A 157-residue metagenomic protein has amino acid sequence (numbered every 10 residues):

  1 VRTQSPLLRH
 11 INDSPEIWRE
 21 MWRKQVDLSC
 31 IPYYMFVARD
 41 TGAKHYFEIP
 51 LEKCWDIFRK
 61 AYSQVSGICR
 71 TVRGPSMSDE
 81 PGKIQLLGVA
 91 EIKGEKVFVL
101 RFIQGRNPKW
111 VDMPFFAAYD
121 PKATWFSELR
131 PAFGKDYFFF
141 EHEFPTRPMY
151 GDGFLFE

Functional and structural regions predicted by a protein language model:
V1-R19: Radical SAM/AdoMet-radical enzyme domain recognition
E16-M21, P50-E52: Charged helix-capping and loop-helix junction motifs
V26, I31-M35, R39-E157: Auxiliary Fe-S-binding modules of radical SAM enzymes
